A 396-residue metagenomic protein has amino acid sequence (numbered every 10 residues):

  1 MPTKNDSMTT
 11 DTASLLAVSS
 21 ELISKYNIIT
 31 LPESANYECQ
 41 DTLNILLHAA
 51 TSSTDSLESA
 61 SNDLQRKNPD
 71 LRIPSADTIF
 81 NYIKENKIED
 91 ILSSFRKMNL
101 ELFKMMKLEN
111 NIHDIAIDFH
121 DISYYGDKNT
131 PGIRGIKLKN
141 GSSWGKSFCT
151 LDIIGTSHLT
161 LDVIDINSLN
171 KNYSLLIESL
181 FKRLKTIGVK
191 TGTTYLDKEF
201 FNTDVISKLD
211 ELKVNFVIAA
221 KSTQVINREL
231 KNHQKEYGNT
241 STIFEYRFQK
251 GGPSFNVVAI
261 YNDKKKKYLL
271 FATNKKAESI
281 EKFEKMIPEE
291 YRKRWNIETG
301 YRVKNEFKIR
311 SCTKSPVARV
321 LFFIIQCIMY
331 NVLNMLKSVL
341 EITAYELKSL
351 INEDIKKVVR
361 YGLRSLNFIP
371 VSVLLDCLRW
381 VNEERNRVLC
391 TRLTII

Functional and structural regions predicted by a protein language model:
M1-Y37, N62-N68, Q234-A259, K264 (+2 more regions): A short, flexible helix-boundary coil/loop motif
I29-R96, I153-H158, D204, L209 (+1 more regions): Short, positively charged, Gly/Tyr-enriched micro-motifs that form contact patches at catalytic or ligand/partner
I29-S34, S279-E290, V303-L321, L340: Short, solvent-exposed helix-loop connector elements
I45, L57-S61, S75-I79, N111-I122 (+6 more regions): Short, conserved catalytic/metal-binding motifs centered on acidic residues
F80-I154: Active-site-proximal, Lys/Arg-enriched surface segment that forms a nucleic-acid-binding/basic interface patch
K137-I187, K267-L269: Electropositive, glycine- and tryptophan-enriched low-complexity nucleic-acid-binding patches
K171-R228: Domain-level cores of phosphate- or acyl-group-handling catalytic modules
L212-N305, R392-I396: An anionic, glycine-rich sequence signature occurring as long contiguous blocks
